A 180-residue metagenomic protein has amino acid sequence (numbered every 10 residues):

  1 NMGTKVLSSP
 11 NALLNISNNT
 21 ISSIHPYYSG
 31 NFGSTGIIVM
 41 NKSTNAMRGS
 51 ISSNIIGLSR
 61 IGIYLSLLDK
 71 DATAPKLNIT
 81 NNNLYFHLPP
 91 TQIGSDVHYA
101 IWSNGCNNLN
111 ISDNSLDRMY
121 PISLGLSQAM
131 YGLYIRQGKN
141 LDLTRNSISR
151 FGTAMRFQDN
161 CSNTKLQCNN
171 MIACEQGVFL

Functional and structural regions predicted by a protein language model:
N1-S8, S23-S43, L58-D71, F86-G105 (+3 more regions): Extracellular beta-strand/beta-solenoid scaffold signature
A12-L14, N19, I37, T44-G49 (+8 more regions): Solenoid scaffold repeats with emphasis on beta-solenoid/beta-helix
I111, S115-D117: A broadly tuned preference for mixed-charge, low-complexity surface segments
